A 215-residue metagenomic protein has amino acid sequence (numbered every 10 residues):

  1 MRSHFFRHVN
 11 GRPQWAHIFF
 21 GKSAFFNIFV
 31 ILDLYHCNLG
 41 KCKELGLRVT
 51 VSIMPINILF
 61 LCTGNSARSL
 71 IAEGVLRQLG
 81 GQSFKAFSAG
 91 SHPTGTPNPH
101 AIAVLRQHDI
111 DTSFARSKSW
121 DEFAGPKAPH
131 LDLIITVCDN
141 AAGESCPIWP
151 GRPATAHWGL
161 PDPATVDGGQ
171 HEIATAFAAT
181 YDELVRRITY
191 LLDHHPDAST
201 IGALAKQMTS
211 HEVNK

Functional and structural regions predicted by a protein language model:
H8-N10: Acidic/polar hotspots within intrinsically disordered regions
Q14: Detector for the Zn2+-coordinating histidines of canonical Cys2His2
F19-F20: Intrinsic disorder
K43, V49-K215: Short polar/charged helix/loop
